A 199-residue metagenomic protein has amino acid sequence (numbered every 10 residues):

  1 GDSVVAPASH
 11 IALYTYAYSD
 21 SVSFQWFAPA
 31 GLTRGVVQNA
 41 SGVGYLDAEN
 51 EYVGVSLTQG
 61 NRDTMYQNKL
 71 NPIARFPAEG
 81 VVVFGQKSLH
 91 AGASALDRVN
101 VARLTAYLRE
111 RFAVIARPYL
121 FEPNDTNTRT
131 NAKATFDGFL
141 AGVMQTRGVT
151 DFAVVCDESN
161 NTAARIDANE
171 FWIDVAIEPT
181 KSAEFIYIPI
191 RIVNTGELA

Functional and structural regions predicted by a protein language model:
G1-A199: Structured, hydrophobic secondary-structure cores that serve as assembly/anchoring elements
